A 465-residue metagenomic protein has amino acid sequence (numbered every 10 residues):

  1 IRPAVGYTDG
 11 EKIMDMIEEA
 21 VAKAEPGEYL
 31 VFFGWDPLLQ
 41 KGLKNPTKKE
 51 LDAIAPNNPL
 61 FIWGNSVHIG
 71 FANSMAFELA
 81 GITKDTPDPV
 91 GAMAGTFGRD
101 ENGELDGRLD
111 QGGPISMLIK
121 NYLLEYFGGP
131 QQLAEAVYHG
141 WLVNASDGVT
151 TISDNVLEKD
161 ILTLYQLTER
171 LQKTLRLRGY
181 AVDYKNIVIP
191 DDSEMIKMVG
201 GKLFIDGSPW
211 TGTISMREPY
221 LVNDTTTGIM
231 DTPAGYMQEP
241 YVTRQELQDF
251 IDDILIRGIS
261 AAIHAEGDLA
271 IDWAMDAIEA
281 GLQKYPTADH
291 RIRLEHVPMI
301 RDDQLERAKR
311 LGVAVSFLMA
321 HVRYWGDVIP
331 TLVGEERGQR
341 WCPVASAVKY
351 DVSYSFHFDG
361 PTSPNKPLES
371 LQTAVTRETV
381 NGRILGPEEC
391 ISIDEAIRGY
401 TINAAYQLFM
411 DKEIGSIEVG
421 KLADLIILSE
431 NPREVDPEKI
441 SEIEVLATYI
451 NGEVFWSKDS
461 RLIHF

Functional and structural regions predicted by a protein language model:
I1-Y184, P209-A270, H290-R291, E335 (+4 more regions): Divalent metal-binding segments
L38-K41, H68-G70, T151-S153, K159-T163 (+8 more regions): Flexible loop/turn segments at secondary-structure boundaries
E78, I161, Y165-L203, Q283 (+2 more regions): Extended hydrophobic/aromatic segments used for targeting, binding, or gating
M195-T213, G312-R323: Non-cysteine beta-strand/loop elements that form the S-adenosyl-L-methionine
D252-A262, L269-I292, H296-V297, D302-E306 (+4 more regions): His/Asp/Glu-enriched, well-ordered alpha-helical/loop segment that forms or immediately abuts the divalent-metal
A447, N451-E453, K458-R461: Beta-rich accessory regions
